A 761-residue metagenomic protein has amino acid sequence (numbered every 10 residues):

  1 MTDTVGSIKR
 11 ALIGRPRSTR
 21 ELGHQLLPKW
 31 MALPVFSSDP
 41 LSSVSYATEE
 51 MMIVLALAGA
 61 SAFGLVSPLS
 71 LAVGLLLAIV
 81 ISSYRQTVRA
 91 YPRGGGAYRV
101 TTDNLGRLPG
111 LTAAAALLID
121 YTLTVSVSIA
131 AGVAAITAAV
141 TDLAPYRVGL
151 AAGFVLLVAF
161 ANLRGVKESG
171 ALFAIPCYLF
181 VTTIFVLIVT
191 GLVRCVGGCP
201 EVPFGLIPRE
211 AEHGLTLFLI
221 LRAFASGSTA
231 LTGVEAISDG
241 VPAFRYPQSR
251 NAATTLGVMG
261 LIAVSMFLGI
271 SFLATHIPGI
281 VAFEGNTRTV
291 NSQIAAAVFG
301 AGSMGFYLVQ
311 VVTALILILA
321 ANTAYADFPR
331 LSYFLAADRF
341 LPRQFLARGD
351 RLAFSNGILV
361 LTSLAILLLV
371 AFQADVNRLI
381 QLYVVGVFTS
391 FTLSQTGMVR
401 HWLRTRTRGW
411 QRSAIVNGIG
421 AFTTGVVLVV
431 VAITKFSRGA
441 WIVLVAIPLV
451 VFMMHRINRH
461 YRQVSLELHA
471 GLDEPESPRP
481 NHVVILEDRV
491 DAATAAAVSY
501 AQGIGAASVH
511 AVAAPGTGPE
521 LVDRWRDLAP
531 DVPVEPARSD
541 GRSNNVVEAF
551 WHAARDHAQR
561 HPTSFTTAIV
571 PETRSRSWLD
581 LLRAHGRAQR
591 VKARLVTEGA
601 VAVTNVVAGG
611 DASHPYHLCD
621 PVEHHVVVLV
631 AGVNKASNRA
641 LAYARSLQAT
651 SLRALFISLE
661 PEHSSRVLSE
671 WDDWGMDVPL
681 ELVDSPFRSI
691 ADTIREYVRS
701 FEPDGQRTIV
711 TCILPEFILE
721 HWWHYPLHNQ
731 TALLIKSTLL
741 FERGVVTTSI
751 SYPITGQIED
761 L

Functional and structural regions predicted by a protein language model:
M1-R20, S465, A470-L472, E476-L761: Cytosolic C-terminal regulatory domains/tails of membrane transporters and channels
M52-D103, R107-L111, V127-F154, G260-L268: Extracellular loop-to-transmembrane helix junctions
R107, R147-A152, A243-S265, A336-V370 (+1 more regions): Loop-to-transmembrane helix boundary motifs in multi-pass membrane proteins
V158, L163-V193, T255-M259, I380-T392 (+2 more regions): Membrane-interface loop-to-helix entry segments
Y178, T182-T232, T434-R438, H469: Helix-loop-helix junctions that connect adjacent transmembrane segments in multi-pass membrane transporters
F180-L206, S271-G279, S394-T407, H455-S465: Hydrophobic alpha-helical segments and their helix-loop junctions in multi-pass secondary transporters
L192-C199, A253-S292: Extracellular/periplasmic helix-exit of transmembrane alpha-helices
Q344-S355, F391-L428, I433-F436, E467 (+3 more regions): C-terminal membrane-solvent junction of multi-pass transporters and transport-like membrane proteins
